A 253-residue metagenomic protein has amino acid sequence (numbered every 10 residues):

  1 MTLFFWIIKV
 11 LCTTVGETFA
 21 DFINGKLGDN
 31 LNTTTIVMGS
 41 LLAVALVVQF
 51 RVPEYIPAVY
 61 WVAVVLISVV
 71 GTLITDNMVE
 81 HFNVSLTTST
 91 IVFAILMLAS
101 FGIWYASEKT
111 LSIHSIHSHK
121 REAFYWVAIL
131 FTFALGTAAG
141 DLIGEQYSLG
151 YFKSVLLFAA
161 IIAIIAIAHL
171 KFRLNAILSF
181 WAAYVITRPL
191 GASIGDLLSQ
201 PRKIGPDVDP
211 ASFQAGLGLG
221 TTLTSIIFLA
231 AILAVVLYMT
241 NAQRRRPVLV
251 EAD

Functional and structural regions predicted by a protein language model:
M1-D253: Polytopic alpha-helical membrane proteins, predominantly small-molecule transporters/carriers
